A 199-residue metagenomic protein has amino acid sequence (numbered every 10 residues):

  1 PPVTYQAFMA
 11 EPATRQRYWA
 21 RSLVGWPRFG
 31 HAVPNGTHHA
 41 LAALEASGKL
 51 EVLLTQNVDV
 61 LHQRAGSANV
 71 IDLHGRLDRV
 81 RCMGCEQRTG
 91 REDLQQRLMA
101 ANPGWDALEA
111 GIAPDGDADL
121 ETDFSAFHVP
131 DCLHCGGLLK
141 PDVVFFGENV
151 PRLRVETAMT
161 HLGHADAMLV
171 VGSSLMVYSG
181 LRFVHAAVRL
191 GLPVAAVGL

Functional and structural regions predicted by a protein language model:
P1-L199: Conserved catalytic core of sirtuin-type NAD+-dependent deacylases
